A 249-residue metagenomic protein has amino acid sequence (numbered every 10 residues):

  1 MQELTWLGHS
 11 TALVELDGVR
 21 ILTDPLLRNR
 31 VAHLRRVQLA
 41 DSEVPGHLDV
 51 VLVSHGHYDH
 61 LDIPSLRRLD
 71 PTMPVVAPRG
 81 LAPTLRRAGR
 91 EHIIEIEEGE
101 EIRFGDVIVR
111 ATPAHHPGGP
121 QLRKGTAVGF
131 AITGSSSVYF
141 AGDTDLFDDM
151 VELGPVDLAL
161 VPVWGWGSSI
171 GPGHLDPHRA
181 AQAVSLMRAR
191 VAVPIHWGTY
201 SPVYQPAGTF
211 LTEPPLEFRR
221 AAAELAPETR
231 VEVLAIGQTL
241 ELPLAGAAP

Functional and structural regions predicted by a protein language model:
M1-L22, L26-V31, R36-Q38, T209 (+5 more regions): Zn-dependent metallo-beta-lactamase
T5-W6, M73-R79, H92, Y139-D143: Short, hydrophobic beta-strand segments that form beta-sheet elements in well-ordered domains
L7-D17, R103-L160, I170-R179: Catalytic core of the metallo-beta-lactamase
L13-G56, H60-R68, G80, P117-Q121 (+1 more regions): Pre-active-site segment of Zn-dependent metallo-hydrolases
T23-D24, S54, F140-G142, V161 (+1 more regions): Active-site flanking residues adjacent to catalytic metal/cofactor-binding acidic residues
N29-R30, H57-L61, A82-L85, E100-R103 (+5 more regions): Active-site environment of divalent metal-dependent phosphoester hydrolases
P74, G80-P83, L146-I236: Cap/insert and terminal regions of metallo-dependent hydrolase folds
A77-S136, P215-A248: Metallo-beta-lactamase
